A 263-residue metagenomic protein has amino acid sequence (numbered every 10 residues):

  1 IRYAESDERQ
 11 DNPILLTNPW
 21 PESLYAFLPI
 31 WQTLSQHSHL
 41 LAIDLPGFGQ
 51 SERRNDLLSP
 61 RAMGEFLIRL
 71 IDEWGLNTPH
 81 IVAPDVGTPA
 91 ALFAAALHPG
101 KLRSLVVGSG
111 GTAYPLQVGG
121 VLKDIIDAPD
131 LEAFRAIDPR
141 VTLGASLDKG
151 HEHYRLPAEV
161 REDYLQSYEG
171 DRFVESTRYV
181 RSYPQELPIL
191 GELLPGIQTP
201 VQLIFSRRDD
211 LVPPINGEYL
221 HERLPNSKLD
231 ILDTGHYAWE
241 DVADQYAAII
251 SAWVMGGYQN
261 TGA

Functional and structural regions predicted by a protein language model:
A4, A42-A83, A248: Active-site loop/oxyanion-hole signature of alpha/beta-hydrolase fold enzymes
E5-Q50: Conserved HGGG/HGGXW glycine-rich cap/lid loop of the alpha/beta-hydrolase fold
A26-L28, S51-L57, L116-V118, P214-I215: Conserved catalytic-core motifs of eukaryotic protein kinase domains, centered on the activation segment
A83, G87, A91: Gly/Ala-rich beta-loop-alpha elbow adjacent to hydrolase catalytic centers
A96, R103-F134: Flexible "cap/lid" loop of the alpha/beta hydrolase fold
V141-L156, D163-S167, R178-Q185: Helix-loop "lid/cap" segments that line or gate small-molecule binding pockets
A158, R172-E222: Conserved serine/cysteine hydrolase catalytic core
S227-A263: Catalytic active-site module of serine/aspartate enzymes centered on a nucleophile-bearing elbow/loop
